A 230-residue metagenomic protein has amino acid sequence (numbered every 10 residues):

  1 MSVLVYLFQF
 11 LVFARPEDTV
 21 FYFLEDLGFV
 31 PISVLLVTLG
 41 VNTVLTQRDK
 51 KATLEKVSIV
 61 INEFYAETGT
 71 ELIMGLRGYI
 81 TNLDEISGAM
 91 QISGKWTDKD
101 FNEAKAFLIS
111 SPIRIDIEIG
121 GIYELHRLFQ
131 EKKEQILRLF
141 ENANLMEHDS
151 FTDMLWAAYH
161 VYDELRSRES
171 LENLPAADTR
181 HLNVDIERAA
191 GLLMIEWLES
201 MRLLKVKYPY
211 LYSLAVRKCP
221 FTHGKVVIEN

Functional and structural regions predicted by a protein language model:
M1-Q47: Membrane-embedded hydrophobic alpha-helical segments
R15, L39-A52, K105-I113, E131-N144 (+1 more regions): Short, charged/polar, low-complexity loop and linker segments that flank or interrupt alpha-helical bundles
F21, E25, F29, K50 (+5 more regions): Generic alpha-helical structural element
G28-F29, V57, S150, M154: Secondary-structure capping and boundary motifs in well-ordered enzyme cores
K50-K132: Membrane-proximal, non-transmembrane interface segments of integral membrane proteins
G121-N230: Soluble C-terminal extramembrane regulatory/interaction domains of multi-pass membrane proteins
